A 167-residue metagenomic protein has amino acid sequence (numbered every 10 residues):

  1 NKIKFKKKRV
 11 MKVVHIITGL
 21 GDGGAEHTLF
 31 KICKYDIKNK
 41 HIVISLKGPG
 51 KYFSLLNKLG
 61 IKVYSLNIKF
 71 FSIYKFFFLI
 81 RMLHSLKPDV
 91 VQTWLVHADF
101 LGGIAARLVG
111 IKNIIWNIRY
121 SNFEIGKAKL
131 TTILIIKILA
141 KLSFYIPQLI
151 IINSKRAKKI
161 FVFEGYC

Functional and structural regions predicted by a protein language model:
N1-C167: Membrane-interface segments of envelope glycosyltransferases acting on lipid-linked substrates or membrane lipids
